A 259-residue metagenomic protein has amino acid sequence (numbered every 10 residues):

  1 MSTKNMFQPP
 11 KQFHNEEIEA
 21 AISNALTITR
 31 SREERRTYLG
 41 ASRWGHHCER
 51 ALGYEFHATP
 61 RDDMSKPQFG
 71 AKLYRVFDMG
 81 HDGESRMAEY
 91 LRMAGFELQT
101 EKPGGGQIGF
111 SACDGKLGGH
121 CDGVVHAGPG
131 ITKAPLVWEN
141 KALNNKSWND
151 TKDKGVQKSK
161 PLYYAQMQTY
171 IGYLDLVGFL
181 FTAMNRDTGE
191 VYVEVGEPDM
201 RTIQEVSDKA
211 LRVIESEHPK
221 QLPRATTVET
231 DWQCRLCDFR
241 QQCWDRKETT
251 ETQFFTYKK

Functional and structural regions predicted by a protein language model:
M1-V137, N144-K146, Q157: Metal-dependent nuclease catalytic cores that hydrolyze phosphodiester bonds in DNA/RNA, characterized by
G45, H57-A58, A142, D238-C243 (+1 more regions): A broadly conserved detector of short glycine/acidic/proline-rich loop/turn motifs that flank catalytic sites and bind
M87, V125, G130-W138, D199 (+2 more regions): Solvent-exposed, well-ordered amphipathic alpha-helical segments that flank/support binding or catalytic loops
P103-G104, K141-L143, L176, M184-R186: An acidic- and aromatic-residue-enriched active-site/binding cleft used to recognize and process polar
D150-Y164, T169-K259: Metal-dependent nuclease catalytic regions and adjoining charged, substrate-binding loops involved in nucleic-acid end
